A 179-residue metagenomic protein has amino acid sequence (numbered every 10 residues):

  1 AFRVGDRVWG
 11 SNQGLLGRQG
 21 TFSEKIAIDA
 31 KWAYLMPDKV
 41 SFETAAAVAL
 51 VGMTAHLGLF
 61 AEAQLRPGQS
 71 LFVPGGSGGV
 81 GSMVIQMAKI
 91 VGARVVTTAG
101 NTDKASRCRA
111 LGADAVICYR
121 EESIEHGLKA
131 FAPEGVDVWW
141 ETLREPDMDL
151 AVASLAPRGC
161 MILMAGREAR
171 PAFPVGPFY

Functional and structural regions predicted by a protein language model:
A1-G14: Glycine-rich beta-strand-centered segment in the early N-terminal region that forms part of a ligand/cofactor-binding
R7, S70, R94, G159-M161: Short glycine-centered segments of the SAM/dcSAM-binding site in methyltransferase folds
G17, V91, A99, P146-Y179: Glycine-rich phosphate-binding loop and adjacent beta-alpha segment of Rossmann(oid) nucleotide-cofactor-binding
A45-E122, V152: Mid-domain Rossmann-like dinucleotide-binding core that forms the NAD(H)/NADP(H) cofactor-binding site
G75-G76, L143, G166: NAD(P)H cofactor-binding loop motif with strongest signal on the N-terminal glycine-rich segment
S123-E134: Short amphipathic alpha-helix with an adjacent loop that forms part of the alpha/beta core around
